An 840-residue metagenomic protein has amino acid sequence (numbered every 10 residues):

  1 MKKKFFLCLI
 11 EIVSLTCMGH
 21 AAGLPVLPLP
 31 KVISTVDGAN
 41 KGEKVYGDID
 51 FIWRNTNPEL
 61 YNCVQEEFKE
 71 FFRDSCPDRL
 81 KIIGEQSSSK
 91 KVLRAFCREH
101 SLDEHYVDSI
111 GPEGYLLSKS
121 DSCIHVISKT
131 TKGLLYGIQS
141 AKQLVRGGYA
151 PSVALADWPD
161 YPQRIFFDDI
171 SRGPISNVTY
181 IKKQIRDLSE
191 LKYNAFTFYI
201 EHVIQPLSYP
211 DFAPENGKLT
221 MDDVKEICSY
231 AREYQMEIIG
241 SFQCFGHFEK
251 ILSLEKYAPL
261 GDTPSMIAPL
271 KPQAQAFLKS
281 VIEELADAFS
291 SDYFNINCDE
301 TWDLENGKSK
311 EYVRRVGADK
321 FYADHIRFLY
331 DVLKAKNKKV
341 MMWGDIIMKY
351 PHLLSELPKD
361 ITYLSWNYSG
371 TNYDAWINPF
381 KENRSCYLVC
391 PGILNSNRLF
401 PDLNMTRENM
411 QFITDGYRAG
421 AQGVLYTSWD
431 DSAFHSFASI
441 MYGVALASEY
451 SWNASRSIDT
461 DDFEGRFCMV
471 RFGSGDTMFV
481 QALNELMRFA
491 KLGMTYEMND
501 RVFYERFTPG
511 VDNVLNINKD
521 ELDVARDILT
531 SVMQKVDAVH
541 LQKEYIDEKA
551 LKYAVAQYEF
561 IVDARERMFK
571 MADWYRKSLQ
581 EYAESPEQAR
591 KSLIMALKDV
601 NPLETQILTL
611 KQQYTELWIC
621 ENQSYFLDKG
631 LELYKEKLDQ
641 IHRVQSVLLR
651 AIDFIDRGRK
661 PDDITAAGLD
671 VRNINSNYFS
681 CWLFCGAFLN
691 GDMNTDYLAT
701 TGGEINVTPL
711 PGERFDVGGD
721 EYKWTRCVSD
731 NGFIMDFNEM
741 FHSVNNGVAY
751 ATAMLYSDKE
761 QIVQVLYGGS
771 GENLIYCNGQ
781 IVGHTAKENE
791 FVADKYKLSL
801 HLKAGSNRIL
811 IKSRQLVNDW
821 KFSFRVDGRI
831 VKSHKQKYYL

Functional and structural regions predicted by a protein language model:
C8-T16: Bacterial N-terminal signal peptides
H20-K132, G137-A156, M342-I347, R488: Acidic, contiguous N-terminal accessory segments
V26-V45, I110, L117, R146 (+7 more regions): Substrate-binding groove of N-acetylhexosamine-processing glycoside hydrolases
P30, S34, D108-M341, L388-P391 (+7 more regions): Feature activates predominantly on carbohydrate-active enzymes
G47, R650-M735, K812-L840: Accessory carbohydrate-binding/adhesion or oligomerization-edge regions at the termini of glycan-active proteins
A751-V763, S799-A804: Extracellular and analogous surface-interaction loops
S757, Q761-Y776, I809: Aromatic-lined ligand-binding clefts that engage carbohydrates, nucleic acids, or primary amines
L774-R825: Beta-strand-rich ligand-recognition modules
